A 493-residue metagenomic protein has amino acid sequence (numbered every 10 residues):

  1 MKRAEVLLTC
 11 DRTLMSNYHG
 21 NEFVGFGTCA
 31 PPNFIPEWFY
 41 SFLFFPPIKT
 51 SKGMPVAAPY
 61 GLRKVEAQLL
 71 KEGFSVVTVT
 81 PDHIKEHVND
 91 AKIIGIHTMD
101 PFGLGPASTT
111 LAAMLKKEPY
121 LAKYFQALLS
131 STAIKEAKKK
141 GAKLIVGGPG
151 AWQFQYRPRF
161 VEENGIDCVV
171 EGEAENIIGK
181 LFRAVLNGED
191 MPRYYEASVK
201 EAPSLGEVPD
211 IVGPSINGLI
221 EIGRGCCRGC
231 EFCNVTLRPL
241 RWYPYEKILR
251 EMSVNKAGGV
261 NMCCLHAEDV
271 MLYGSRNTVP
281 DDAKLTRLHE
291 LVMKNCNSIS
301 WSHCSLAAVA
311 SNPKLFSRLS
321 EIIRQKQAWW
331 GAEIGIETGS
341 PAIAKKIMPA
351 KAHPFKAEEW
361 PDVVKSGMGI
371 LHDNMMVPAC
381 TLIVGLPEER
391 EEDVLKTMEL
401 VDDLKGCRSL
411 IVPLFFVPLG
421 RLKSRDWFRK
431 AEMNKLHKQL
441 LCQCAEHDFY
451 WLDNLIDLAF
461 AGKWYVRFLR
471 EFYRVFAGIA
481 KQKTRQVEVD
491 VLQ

Functional and structural regions predicted by a protein language model:
K2-P32, P36-W38, F74-T78, C226 (+1 more regions): Radical SAM enzyme core and accessory elements
R3-L14, K200-T236, Y245, L249-A257 (+2 more regions): N-terminal pre-triad scaffold of radical SAM enzymes
L8, S253-P378, V384-E389: Conserved SAM/AdoMet-binding glycine-rich loop
N21-K52, P101-L128, I347-K356, M433-E446: A solvent-exposed, charged loop/short amphipathic helix patch at secondary-structure junctions
F44-E72: Short, charged N-terminal beta->alpha structural module
G61, V77-V208: Glycine-rich beta-alpha loop elements in corrinoid/cobalamin-binding modules across cobalamin-dependent enzymes
I94, F102-P106, C264-N277, A310 (+3 more regions): Flexible glycine/acidic-rich beta-alpha junction loops that bind and position SAM and/or redox cofactors in anaerobic
Q155-N164, L315-L319, P387-D403: Catalytic cores of alpha/beta
